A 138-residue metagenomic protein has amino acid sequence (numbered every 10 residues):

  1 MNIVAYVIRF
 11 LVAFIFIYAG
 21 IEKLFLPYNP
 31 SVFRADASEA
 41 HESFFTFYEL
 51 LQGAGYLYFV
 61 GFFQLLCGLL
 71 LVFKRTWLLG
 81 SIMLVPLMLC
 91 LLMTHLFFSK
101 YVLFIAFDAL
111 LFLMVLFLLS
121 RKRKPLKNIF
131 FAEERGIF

Functional and structural regions predicted by a protein language model:
M1-V32, Y58, F73-F138: Extended, low-polarity transmembrane helix blocks
I21-F59: Solvent-exposed, well-ordered loop and adjacent helix/strand elements within mature globular domains that form
G61-L65: Core segments of transmembrane alpha-helices that mediate helix-helix packing or line hydrophobic substrate/ligand
L66-V72: Generic transmembrane alpha-helix motif of multi-pass integral membrane proteins
